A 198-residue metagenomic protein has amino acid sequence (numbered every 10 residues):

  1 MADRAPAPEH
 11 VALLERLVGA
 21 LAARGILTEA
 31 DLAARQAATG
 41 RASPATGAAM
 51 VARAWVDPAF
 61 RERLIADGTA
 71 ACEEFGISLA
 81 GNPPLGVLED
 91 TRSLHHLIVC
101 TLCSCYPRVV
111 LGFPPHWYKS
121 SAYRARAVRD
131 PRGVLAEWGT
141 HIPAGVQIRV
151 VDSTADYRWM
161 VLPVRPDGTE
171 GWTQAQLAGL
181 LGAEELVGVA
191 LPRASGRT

Functional and structural regions predicted by a protein language model:
M1-T198: Terminal, compositionally biased segments used for targeting/anchoring and flexible tails
